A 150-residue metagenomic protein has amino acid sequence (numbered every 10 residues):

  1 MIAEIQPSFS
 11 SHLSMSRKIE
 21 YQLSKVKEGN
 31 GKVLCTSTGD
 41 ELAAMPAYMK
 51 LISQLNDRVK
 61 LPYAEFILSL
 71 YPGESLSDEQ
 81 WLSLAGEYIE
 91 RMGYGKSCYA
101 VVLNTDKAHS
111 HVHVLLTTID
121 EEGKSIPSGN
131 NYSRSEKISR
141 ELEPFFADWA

Functional and structural regions predicted by a protein language model:
M1-A150: N-terminal nicking endonuclease/strand-transfer module with a His-rich metal-binding environment and a catalytic Tyr
